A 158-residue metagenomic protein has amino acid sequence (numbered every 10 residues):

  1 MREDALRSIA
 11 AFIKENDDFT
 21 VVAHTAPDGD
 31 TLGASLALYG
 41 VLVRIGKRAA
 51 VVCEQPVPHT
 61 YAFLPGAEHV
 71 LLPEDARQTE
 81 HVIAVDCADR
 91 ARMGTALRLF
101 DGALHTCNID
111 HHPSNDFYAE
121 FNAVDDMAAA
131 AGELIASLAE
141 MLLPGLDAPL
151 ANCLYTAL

Functional and structural regions predicted by a protein language model:
M1-L158: Replace "Mg2+/Mn2+-dependent" with "divalent metal-dependent
